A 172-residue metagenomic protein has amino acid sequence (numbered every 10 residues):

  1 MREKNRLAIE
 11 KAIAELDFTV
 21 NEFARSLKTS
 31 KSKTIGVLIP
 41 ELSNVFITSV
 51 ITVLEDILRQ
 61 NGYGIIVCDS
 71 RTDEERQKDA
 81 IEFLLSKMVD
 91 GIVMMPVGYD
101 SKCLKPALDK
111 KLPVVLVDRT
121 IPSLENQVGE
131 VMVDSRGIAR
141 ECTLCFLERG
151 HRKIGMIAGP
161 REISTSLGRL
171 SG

Functional and structural regions predicted by a protein language model:
M1-K33: N-terminal helix-turn-helix DNA-binding module of bacterial transcription factors
L7, K11-D17, V53-G64, D79-L85 (+2 more regions): Bacterial carbohydrate/catabolite-sensing allosteric modules
E15-N21, E75, M95-V97: Short gly/ser/thr-rich secondary-structure transition/capping motifs
V20, T29-S43, N61-Y63: Interdomain hinge and pocket-entrance segments immediately C-terminal to HTH DNA-binding domains
I39-D56: N-terminal winged-helix
V67-E74: Short beta->alpha junction loops
V89-P96, G155-A158: Periplasmic-binding protein-like
